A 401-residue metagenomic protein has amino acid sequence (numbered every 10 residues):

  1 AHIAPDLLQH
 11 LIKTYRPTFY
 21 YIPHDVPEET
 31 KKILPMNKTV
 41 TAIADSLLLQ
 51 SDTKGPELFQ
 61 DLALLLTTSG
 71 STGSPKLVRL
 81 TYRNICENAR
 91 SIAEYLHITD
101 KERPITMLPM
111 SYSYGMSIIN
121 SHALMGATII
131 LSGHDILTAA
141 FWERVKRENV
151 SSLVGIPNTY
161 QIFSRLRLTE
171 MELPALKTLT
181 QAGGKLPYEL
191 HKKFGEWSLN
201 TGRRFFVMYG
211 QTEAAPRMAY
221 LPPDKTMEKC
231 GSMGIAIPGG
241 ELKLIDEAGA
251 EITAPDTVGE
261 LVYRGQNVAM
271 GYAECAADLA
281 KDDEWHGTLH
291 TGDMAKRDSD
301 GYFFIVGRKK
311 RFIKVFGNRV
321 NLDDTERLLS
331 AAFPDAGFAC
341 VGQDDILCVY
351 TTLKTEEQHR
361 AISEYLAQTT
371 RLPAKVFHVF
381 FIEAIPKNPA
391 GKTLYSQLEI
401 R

Functional and structural regions predicted by a protein language model:
A1-P56, L353-T355: Structural core segment of the AMP-binding/adenylate-forming
D45-T67, S74, H97-R103: Conserved pre-ATP/AMP-binding loop-to-beta segment of ANL
A63-R90: Conserved AMP-binding A3 loop
C86-R103, S113-S152, I237-G239: Conserved AMP-binding/adenylation subdomain of ANL enzymes
V150-G155, S164-E228, E241: Gly/Ser/Thr-rich phosphate-binding loop
I235-G239, A250-D282, V320: Conserved ATP/PPi-binding loop(s) of AMP-dependent carboxylate-activating enzymes
G265, M270-G271, G292-A374: AMP-binding/adenylate-forming catalytic core of the ANL superfamily
T370-T393: AMP-binding/adenylate-forming catalytic domain of the ANL superfamily
